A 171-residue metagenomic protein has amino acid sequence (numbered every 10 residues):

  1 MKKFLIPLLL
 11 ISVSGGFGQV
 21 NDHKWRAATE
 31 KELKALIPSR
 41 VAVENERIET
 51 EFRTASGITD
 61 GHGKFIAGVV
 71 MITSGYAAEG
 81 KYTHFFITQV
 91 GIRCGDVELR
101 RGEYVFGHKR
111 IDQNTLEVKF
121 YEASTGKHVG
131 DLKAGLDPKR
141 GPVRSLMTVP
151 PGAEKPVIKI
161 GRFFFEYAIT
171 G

Functional and structural regions predicted by a protein language model:
F4, F17, F52, F65 (+4 more regions): Phenylalanine-focused residue identity feature
F4-V13: Sec-dependent N-terminal signal peptides
V13, F17, E98-R100, F106 (+5 more regions): Generic alpha-helix signal with a bias toward terminal, lower-confidence helices and secondary-structure junctions
G18-Y76, K127-G171: Primarily secretory-pathway and cell-envelope proteins
M71-T125: Mid-length scaffold segments of soluble, non-membrane domains
